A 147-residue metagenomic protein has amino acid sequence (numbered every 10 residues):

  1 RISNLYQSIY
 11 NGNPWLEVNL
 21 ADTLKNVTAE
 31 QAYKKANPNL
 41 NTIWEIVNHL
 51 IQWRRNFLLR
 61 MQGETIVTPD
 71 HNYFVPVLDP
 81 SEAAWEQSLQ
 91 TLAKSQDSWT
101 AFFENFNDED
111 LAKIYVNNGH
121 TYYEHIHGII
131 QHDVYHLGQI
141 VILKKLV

Functional and structural regions predicted by a protein language model:
S3-E17, A21-L24, A29-F74, I114-V147: Short, contiguous alpha-helical
L78-K113, E124: Acidic/histidine-rich alpha-helical segments that form the ligand environment of transition-metal centers
